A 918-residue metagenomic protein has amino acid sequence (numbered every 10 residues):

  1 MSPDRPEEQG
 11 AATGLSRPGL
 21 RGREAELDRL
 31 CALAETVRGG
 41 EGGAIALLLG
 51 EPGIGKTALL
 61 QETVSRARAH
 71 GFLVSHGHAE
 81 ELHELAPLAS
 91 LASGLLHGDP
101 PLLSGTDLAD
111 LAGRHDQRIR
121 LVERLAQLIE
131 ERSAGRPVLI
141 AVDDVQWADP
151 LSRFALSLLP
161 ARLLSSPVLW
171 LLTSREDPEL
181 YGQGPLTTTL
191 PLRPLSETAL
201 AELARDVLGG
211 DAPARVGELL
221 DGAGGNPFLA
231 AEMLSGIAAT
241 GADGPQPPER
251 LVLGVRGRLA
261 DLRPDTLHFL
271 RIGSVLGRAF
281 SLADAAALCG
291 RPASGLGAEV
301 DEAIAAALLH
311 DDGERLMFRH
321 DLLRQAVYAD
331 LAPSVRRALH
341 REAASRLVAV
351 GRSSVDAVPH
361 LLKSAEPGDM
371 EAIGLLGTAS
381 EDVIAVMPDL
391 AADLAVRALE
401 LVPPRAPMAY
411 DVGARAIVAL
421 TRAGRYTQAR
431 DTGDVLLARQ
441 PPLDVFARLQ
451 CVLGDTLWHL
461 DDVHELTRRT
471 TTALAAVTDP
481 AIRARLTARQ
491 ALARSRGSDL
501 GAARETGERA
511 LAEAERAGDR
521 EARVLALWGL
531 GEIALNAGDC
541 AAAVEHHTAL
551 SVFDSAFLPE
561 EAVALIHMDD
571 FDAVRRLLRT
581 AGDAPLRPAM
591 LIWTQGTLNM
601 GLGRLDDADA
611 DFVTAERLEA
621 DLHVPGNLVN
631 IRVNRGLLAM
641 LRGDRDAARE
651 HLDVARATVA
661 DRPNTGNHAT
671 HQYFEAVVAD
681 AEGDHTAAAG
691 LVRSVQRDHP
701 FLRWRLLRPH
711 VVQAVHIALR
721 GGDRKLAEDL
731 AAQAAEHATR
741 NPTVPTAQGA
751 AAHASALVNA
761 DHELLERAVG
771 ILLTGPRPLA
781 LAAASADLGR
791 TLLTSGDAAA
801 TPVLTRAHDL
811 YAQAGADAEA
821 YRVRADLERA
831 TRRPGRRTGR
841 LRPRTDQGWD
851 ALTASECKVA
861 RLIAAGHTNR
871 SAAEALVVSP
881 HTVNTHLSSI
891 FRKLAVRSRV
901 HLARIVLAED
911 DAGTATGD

Functional and structural regions predicted by a protein language model:
M1-E35, L102-A112, Q246-L253, T838-G848: Conserved adenine-nucleotide phosphate-binding loops and their immediately adjacent elements
P3-Q9, I54, A58-V138, W147: Conserved phosphate-binding/catalytic loops and adjacent sensor/switch elements of nucleotide-binding enzymes, spanning
D4-P6, A58, Q117-R120, R162-E218 (+4 more regions): Alpha-helical sensor/transducer elements of the RecA-like P-loop NTPase core
G10, I54, E62, S93 (+3 more regions): Short secondary-structure boundary elements
G42-G43, A86, F280, D311-G313 (+17 more regions): Alpha-solenoid helical repeat architecture
I45, L59-T63, S93, A279 (+10 more regions): Extended alpha-helical scaffolding segments used for macromolecular assembly and cargo binding
R68-H70, S104, Y181, T188 (+9 more regions): Internal alpha-solenoid helical repeat scaffolds
E828, G839-D918: Helix-turn-helix DNA-binding segment
